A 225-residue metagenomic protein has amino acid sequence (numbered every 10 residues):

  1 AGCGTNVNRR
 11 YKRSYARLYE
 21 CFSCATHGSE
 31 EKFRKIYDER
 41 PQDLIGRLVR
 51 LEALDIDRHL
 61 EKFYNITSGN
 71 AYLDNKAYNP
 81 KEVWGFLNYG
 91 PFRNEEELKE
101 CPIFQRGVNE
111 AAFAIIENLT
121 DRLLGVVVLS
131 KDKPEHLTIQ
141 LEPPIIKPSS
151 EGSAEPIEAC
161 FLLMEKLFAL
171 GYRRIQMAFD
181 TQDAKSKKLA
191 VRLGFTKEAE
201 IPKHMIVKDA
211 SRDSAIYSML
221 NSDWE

Functional and structural regions predicted by a protein language model:
A1-G2, S23: Short, cysteine/histidine-rich loop/knuckle motifs that typically chelate Zn2+
V7: Cys/His-rich microdomains that often coordinate metals
S14-C24: Cysteine-rich micro-motifs
F22-S153, E165-L170, K208-E225: GNAT-family acyltransferases
A169-F179: Conserved GNAT acetyl-CoA-binding A-motif
M177-K187: Conserved beta-strand-loop-alpha-helix junction that forms the acyl-donor binding cleft
A178, T196-A210: Conserved catalytic-core motifs of GNAT/GCN5-like acyltransferases
L189-A190, Y217: Conserved active-site tyrosine of GNAT-family acetyltransferases
